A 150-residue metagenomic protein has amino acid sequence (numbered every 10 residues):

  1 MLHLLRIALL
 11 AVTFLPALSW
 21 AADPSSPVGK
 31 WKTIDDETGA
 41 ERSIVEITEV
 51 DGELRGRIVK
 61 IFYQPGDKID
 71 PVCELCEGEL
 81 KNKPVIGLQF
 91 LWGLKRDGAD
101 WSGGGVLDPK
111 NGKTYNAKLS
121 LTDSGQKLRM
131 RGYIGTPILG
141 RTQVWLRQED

Functional and structural regions predicted by a protein language model:
M1-R6: Positively charged n-region of N-terminal signal peptides that target proteins for export
I7-A17: Bacterial N-terminal signal peptides
W20-G29: N-terminal helix-cap/turn-to-beta initiation motif at the start of protein domains
S25, E41, L139: Exposed loop/turn and edge beta-strand positions of beta-sandwich/beta-sheet ligand-binding modules
T33-A117, D150: Central antiparallel beta-sheet cores of small beta-barrel/beta-sandwich binding domains
A117-L121, T136: Exposed beta-sheet edge/beta-hairpin loop segments within beta-rich domains
G125-K127, Y133-D150: Edge beta-strand at a domain terminus
